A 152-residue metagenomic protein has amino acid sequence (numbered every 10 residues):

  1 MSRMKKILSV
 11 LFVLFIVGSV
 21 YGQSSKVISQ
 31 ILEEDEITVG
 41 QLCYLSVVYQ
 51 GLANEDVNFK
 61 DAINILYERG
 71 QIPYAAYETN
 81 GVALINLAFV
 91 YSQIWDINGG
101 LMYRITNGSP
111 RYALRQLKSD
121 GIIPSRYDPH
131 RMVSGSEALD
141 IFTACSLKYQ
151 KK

Functional and structural regions predicted by a protein language model:
M1-I7: Positively charged n-region of N-terminal signal peptides that target proteins for export
I7-I16: Sec-dependent N-terminal signal peptides
G22-D56, Y74-K152: Terminal recognition/anchoring or ligand-binding modules at protein termini
G70-I72: Primarily EF-hand calcium-binding motifs
